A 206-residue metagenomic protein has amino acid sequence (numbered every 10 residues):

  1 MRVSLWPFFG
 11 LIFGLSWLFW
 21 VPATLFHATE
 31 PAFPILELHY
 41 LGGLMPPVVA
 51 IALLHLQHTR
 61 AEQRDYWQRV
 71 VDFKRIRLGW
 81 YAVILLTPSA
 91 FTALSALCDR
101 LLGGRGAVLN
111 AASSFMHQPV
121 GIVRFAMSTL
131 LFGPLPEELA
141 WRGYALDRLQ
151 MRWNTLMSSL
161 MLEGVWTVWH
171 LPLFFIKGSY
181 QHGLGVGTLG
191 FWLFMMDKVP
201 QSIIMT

Functional and structural regions predicted by a protein language model:
R2-P134, L162, F175, D197-P200: Specific transmembrane helices
S114, A140-W153, F174-G187: Membrane-interface interhelical connector segments
P136-E163, T206: Membrane-interface helix/loop boundary segments of multi-pass membrane proteins
E137-W141, W166-W169, L173, K198-S202: Core segments of transmembrane alpha-helices that mediate helix-helix packing or line hydrophobic substrate/ligand
L156, L160, G183-T206: Functionally important transmembrane alpha-helices
M157-K177: Hydrophobic alpha-helical transmembrane segments of multi-pass integral membrane proteins, especially transporters
